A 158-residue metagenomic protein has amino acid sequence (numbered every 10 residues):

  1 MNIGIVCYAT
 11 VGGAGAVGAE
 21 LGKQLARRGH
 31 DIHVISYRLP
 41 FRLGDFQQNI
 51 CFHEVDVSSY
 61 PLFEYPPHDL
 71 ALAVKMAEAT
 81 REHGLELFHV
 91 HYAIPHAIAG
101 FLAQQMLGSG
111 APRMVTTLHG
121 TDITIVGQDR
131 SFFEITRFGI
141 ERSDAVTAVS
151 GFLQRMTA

Functional and structural regions predicted by a protein language model:
M1-G4: Extreme N-terminal starter segment of soluble prokaryotic enzymes
C7-V11, K23-H68: N-terminal strand-loop element at the rim of the active site of nucleotide-sugar-dependent glycosyltransferases
G13-Q24, S131-F132: Conserved alpha-helical elements of sugar-nucleotide-dependent glycosyltransferases
P40, P95, F152-Q154: Alpha-helix capping/helix-boundary segments
P61-F88, A97-L102, R130-E134, F138: An amphipathic, basic-hydrophobic alpha-helix
A71, G108-V115, T121-A145: Nucleotide-sugar donor phosphate/pyrophosphate-binding loop at the beta->alpha transition of glycosyltransferases
R142-A158: A short, active-site helix/loop in glycosyltransferases that binds the activated sugar's phosphate group
